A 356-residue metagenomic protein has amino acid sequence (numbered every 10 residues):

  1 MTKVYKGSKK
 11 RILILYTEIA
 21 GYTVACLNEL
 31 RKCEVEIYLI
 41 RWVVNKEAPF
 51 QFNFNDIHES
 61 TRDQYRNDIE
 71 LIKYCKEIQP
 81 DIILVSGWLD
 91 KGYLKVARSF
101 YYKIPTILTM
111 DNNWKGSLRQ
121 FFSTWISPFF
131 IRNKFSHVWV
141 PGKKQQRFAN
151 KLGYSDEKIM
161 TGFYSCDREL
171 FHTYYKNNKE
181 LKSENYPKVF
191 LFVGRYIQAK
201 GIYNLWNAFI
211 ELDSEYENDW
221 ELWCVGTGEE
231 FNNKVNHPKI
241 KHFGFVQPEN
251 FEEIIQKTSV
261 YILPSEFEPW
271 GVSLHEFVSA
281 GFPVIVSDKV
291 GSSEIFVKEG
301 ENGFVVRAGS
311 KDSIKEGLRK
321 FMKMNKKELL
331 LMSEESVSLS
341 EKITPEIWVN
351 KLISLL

Functional and structural regions predicted by a protein language model:
T106-F122, K134-H137: A short, histidine- and acid-enriched strand-loop-helix "catalytic/donor-clamping" loop that lines the nucleotide-sugar
F135-K179: Donor nucleotide-sugar binding/catalytic pocket of nucleotide-sugar-dependent glycosyltransferases
K182-K200, W206-I210: Conserved donor-binding/catalytic core segment of Leloir-type glycosyltransferases
F231-E249: Nucleotide-activated donor-binding/catalytic signature segment of Leloir-type glycosyltransferases, i.e., the conserved
F245, E299-G300, F304-K311, K320-K326: Conserved acidic donor-binding segment of nucleotide-sugar-dependent glycosyltransferases
E266: Aromatic "clamp/platform" in nucleotide-sugar-dependent glycosyltransferases that forms part of the donor/acceptor
P283-S287, V297: Short hydrophobic beta-strand element within catalytic cores of glycosyltransferases and related nucleotide-activated
K327-K342: A short, well-ordered alpha-helix in the C-terminal region of glycosyltransferases
